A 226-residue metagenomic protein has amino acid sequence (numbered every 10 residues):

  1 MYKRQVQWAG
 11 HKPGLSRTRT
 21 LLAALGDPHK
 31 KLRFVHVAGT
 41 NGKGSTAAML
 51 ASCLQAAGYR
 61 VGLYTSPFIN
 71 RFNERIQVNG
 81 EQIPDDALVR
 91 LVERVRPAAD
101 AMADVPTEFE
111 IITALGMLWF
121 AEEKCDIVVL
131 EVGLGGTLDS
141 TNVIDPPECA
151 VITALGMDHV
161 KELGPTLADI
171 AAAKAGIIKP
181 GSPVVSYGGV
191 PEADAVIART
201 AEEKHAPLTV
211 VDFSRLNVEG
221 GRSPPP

Functional and structural regions predicted by a protein language model:
M1-Y2: Short, small-residue-biased leader/transition segments that mark boundaries at the very start of proteins
H11, L15, R19-K31, A56-D145 (+2 more regions): ATP-dependent carboxylate-amine ligase catalytic core
K30-R33, S182: Pre-Walker A (Motif I) flank of P-loop NTPase domains
F34-H36, V61-L63, A150, L208-V210: Conserved beta-strand scaffold positions in the cores of enzyme catalytic domains, especially in NTP/NDP-utilizing
V37, S45-G62: A conserved segment at the C-terminal end of the G1
L50, G116, I197: Aromatic/hydrophobic pocket-lining residues that form π-stacking "cages" and hydrophobic walls in ligand
A103, K124-I127, E131, P147-P226: Acidic, Mg2+-coordinating active-site environments of NTP-dependent enzymes
